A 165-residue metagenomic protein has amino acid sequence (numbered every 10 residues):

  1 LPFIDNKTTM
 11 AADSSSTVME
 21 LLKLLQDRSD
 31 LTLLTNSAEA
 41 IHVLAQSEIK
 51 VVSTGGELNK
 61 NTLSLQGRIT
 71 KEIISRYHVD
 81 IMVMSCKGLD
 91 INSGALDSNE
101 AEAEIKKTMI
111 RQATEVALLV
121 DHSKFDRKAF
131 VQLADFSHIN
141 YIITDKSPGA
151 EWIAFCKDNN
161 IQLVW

Functional and structural regions predicted by a protein language model:
L1-S16, L22-D30, A45-I49: HTH-adjacent hinge/linker in prokaryotic transcriptional regulators
A12-D13, T35, T144: Short beta-strand scaffold positions
L22-T35, I161-W165: Short N-terminal secondary-structure initiator segments
E39-W165: Conserved phosphate- and dinucleotide-binding cores of soluble alpha/beta proteins, encompassing both enzyme active
